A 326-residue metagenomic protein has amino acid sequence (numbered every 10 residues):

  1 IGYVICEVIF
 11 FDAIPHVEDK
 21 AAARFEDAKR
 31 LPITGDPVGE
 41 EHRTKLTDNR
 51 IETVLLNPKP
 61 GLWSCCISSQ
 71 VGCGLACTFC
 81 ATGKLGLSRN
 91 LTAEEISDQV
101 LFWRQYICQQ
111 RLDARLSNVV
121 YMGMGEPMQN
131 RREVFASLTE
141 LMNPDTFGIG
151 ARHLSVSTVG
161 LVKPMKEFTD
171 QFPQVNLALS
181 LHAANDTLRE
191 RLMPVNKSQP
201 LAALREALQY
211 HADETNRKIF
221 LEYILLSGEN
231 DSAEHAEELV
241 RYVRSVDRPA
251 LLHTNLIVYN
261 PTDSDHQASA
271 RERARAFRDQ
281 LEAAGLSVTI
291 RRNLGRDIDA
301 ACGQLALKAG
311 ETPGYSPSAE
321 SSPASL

Functional and structural regions predicted by a protein language model:
I1-D48, Q209-R217, L225-L326: Auxiliary Fe-S-binding modules of radical SAM enzymes
F10, L31-I33, S68-S69, S157 (+1 more regions): Short linear Ser/Thr-Pro motifs
D12-H16, T53, S68: A conserved cap/lid and substrate-binding interface adjacent to the catalytic center of lipid-processing enzymes
N49-L55: A short loop-to-beta-strand scaffold at the N-terminal edge of the catalytic core in hydrolase folds
L55-N57, E133: Residue-level structural signal for beta-strand termini and adjacent loop
N57-F102: Canonical Radical SAM [4Fe-4S] cluster-binding loop centered on the CxxxCxxC motif and its immediate flanking residues
G74, L161-K163, N185-D186, G295-D299: Alpha-helix N-cap/helix-start and coil->helix boundary motif
R104-Q280, A284, T289: Conserved AdoMet/S-adenosylmethionine-binding subsite of the radical SAM
